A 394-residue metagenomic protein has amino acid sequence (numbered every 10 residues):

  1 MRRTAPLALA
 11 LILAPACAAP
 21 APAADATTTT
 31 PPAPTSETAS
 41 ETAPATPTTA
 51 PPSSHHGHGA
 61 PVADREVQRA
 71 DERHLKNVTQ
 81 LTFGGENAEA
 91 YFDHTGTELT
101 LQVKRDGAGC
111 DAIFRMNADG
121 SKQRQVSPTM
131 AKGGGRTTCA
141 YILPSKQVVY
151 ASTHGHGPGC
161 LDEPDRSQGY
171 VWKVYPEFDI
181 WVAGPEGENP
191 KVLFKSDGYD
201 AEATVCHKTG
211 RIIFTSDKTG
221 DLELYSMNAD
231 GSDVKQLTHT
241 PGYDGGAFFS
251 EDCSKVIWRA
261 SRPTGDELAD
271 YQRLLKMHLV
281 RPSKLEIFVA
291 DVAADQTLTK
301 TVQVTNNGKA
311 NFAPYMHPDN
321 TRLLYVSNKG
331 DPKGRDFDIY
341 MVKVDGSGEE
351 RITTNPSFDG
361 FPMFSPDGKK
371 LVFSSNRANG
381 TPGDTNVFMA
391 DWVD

Functional and structural regions predicted by a protein language model:
P51-K76, F178: Blade/loop signatures of beta-propeller domains
N77-Q80, S121-Q125, Y170, E177 (+4 more regions): Predominantly a core beta-strand signature of beta-propeller blades across repeat-based propeller domains
F83-E86, V103-I113, T129-T137, A151-D179 (+8 more regions): A flexible loop/linker signature enriched in serine peptidases of the S9 family
H94-T95, L143-S145, H207-K208, E251-D252 (+2 more regions): Residue-level detector of Asp-centered blade-edge/turn motifs that repeat once per structural unit in beta-propeller
L99-T100, V148-V149, I212-I213, V256 (+2 more regions): Hydrophobic beta-strand positions that form the internal "hydrophobic ladder" of WD40/Gbeta-like beta-propeller blades
N117-S121, G184-E188, N228-S232, V292-Q296 (+2 more regions): Short loop/turn segments that connect beta-strands within beta-propeller blades
